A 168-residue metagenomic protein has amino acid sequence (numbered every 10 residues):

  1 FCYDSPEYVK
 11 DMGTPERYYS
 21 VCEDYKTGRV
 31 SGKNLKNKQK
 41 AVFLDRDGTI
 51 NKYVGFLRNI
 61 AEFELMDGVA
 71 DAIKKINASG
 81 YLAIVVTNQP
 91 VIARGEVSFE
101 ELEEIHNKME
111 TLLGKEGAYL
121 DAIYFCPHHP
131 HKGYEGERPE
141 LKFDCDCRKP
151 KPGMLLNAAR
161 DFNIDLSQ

Functional and structural regions predicted by a protein language model:
F1-K38: Conserved alpha/beta core of the MobA/IspD/sugar-nucleotide pyrophosphorylase nucleotidyltransferase superfamily
D11, Y19, I50-N51, P90-R94 (+1 more regions): Short, active-site-adjacent cap segments at secondary-structure transitions
K38-I84: Active-site neighborhood of HAD-like aspartate-dependent phosphohydrolases
N51-D67, I92-E100, K115-E116, R138-C147: Metal-dependent phosphoesterase signature
V69, I73-M109, Y119-K132: Substrate-recognition element of Asp-dependent hydrolases with the DxDx(T/V) motif
M109-G114, A159: Conserved hydrophobic residues forming the short capping helix/wall of the S-adenosyl-L-methionine
A122, C126-P150: Glycine/Thr-rich beta-alpha phosphate-binding loop at enzyme active sites
R138-E140, D146-Q168: Conserved Lys-Pro-Asp/Glu-containing loop-to-beta segment of HAD-superfamily phosphomonoesterases, centered on
